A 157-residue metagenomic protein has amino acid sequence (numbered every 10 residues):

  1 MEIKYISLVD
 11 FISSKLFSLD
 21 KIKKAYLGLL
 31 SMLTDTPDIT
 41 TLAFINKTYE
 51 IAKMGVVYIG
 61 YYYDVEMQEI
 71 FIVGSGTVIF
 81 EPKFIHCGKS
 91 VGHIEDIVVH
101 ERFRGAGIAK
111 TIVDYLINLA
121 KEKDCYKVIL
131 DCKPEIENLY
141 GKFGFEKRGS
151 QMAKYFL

Functional and structural regions predicted by a protein language model:
M1-A43: Short amphipathic alpha-helix that is part of the acyltransferase structural core
T48-Y63, H93, Q151: A short helix-loop-beta-strand connector motif used in the catalytic cores of GNAT acetyltransferases and, in some
I59, E69-F80, V98: Conserved beta-strand in the GNAT
F71, P82-I94, R104: A conserved beta-turn-beta hairpin within the catalytic core of GNAT-like acetyltransferases that forms part
F80-K83, I129-E137, G141, E146-L157: Conserved catalytic-core motifs of GNAT/GCN5-like acyltransferases
V99, G105-N118: Conserved acetyl-CoA-binding loop-helix of GNAT-fold acetyltransferases
V113, A120-C132, E146: Conserved GNAT acetyl-CoA-binding A-motif
